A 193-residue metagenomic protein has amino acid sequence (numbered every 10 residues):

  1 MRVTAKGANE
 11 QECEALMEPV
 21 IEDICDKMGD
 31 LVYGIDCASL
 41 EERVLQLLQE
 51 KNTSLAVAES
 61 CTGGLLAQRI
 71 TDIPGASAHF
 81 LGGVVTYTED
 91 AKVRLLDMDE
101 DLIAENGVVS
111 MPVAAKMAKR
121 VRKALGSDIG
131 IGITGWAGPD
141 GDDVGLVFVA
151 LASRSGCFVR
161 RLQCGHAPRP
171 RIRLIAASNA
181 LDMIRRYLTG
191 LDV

Functional and structural regions predicted by a protein language model:
M1-A8: Long amphipathic alpha-helical segments
E12-V193: Short alpha-helical segments enriched in small residues
